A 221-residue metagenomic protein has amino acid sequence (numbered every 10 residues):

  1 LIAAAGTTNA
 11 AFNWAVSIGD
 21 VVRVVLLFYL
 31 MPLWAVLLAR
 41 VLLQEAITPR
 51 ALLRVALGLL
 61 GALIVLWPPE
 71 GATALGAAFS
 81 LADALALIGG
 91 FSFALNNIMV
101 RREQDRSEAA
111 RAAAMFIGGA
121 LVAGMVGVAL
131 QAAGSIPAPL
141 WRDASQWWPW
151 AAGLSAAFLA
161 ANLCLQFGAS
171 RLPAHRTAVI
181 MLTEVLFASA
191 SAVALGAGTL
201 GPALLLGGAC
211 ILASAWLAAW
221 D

Functional and structural regions predicted by a protein language model:
L1-R23, I64, A156-L172: Specific transmembrane alpha-helical segments of multi-pass solute transporters/efflux pumps, especially DMT/EamA
I2, G6-A10, P32-L37, A94 (+6 more regions): Hydrophobic/small/kink-forming positions within alpha-helical transmembrane segments of polytopic membrane proteins
T7, A11, A56, L60-L63 (+1 more regions): Glycine-/small-residue-enriched transmembrane alpha-helix faces in small-molecule transporters and effluxers
T7-A10, L60-G76, G119-W147, V193-A194 (+2 more regions): Membrane-interface helix-cap regions at the ends of transmembrane helices in multi-pass membrane proteins
V25-L30, V100-G119, F158-A194: Helix-helix packing/entry segments at the starts of transmembrane helices
P32-L53, L186-L206: C-terminal transmembrane-helix exit sites in multi-pass transporters
R50-P69, A203-D221: Hydrophobic transmembrane alpha-helices of multi-pass small-molecule transport proteins
R54-L57, L81-L85, M99, Q104-A156 (+1 more regions): Hydrophobic alpha-helical transmembrane segments of multi-pass integral membrane proteins, especially transporters
